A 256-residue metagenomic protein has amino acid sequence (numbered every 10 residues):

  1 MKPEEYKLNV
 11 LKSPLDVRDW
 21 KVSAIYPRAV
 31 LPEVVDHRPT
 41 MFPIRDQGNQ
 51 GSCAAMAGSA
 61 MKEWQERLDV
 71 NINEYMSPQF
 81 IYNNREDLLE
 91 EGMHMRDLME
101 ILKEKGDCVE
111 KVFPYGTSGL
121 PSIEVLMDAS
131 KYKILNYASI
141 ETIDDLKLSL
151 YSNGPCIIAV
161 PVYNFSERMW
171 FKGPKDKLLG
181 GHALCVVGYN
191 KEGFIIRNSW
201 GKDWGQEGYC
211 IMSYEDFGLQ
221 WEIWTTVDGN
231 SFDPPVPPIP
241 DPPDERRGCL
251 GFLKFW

Functional and structural regions predicted by a protein language model:
M1-D36, C249-L250: N-terminal zymogen propeptides
K2-E5, L31, S59-E63, R85-R247 (+1 more regions): Predominantly the structural core of cysteine protease catalytic domains
S13, W20-S23, T40-P43, Y132 (+1 more regions): A generic signature of intrinsically disordered, low-complexity regions enriched in glycine/proline and charged/polar
A24-L31, L68-M76: Membrane-targeting and insertion segments and their boundary/processing signals
R38-N73, F80-E104: Active-site-adjacent structural elements in enzyme catalytic domains
